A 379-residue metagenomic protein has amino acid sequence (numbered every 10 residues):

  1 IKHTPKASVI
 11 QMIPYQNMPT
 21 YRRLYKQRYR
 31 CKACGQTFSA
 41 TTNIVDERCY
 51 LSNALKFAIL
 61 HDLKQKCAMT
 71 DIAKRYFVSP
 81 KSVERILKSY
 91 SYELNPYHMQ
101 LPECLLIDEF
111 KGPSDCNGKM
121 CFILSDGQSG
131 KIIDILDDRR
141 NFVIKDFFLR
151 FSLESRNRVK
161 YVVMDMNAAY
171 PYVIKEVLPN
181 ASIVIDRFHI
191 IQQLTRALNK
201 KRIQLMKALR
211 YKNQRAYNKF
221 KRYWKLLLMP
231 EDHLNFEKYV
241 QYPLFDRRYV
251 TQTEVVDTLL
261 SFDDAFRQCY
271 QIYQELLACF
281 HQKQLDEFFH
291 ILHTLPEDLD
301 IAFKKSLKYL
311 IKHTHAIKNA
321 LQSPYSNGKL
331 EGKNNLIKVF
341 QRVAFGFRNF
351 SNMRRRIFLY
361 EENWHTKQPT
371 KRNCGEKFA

Functional and structural regions predicted by a protein language model:
H3-P5, V9-L105, E109-C116, N157-V159 (+1 more regions): Short, positively charged, Gly/Tyr-enriched micro-motifs that form contact patches at catalytic or ligand/partner
T41-T42, S125-K131: Gly-rich Lys/Arg/Thr-decorated short loops/hinges at beta-loop-alpha junctions or inter-strand turns that position
R48-L51, I133-S155, Y161: Active-site beta-loop-alpha junctions of metal-dependent nucleic acid enzymes, especially the RNase H-like/DDE
S79, Y90-L94, M166, K201 (+1 more regions): The DNA-recognition helices of helix-turn-helix-type DNA-binding domains
L87, S114-C116, G127-S129, I135-D137 (+3 more regions): Acidic/histidine-rich catalytic cores and adjacent linkers of DNA breakage/strand-transfer/modification proteins
L106-I107, L124, K329: Short hydrophobic beta-strand that contains or immediately precedes a catalytic carboxylate
G118-M120: A short alpha/beta connector and helix-capping loop motif
F122, T195-K207: Short, surface-exposed amphipathic charged segments that create phosphate/polyanion-binding patches used for binding
